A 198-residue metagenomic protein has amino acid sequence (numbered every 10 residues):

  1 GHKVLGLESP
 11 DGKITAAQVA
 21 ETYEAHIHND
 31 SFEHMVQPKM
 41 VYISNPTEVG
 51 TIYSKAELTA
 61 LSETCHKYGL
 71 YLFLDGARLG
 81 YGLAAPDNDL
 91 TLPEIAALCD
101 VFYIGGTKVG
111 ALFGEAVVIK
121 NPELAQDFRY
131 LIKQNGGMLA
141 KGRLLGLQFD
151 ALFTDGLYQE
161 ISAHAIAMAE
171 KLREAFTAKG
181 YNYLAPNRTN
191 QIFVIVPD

Functional and structural regions predicted by a protein language model:
G1-D198: Conserved PLP-enzyme active-site core in the AAT-like
